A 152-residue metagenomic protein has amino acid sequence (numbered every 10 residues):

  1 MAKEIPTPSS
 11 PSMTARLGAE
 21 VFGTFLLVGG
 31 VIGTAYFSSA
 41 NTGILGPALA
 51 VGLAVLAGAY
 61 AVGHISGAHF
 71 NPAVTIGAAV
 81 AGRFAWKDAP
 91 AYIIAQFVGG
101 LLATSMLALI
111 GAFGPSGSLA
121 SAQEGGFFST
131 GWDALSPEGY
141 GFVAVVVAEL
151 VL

Functional and structural regions predicted by a protein language model:
M1-L152: Membrane-interface helix-loop junctions and terminal tails of multi-pass membrane proteins
